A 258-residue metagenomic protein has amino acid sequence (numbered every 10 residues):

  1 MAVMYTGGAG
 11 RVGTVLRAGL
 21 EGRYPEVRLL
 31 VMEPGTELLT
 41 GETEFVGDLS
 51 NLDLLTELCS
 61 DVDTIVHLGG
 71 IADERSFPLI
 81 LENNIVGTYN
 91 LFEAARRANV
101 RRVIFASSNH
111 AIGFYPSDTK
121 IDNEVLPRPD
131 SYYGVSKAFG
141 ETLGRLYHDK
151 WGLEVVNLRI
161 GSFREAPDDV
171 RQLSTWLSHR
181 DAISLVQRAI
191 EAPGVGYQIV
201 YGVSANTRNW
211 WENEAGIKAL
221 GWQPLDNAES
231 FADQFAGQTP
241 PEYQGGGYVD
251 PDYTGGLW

Functional and structural regions predicted by a protein language model:
M1-Y24: N-terminal Rossmann NAD(P)H-binding glycine-rich loop of SDR-like oxidoreductase domains
T36, T43-N83: NAD(P)H-binding glycine-rich loop region in Rossmannoid oxidoreductase-like domains and their noncatalytic homologs
S50, L79-N90, A98, N109 (+3 more regions): Glycine-rich NAD(P)-binding loop of the Rossmann-fold in SDR/ketoreductase-type enzymes
E82, P116-V155: Catalytic helix-loop patch of NAD(P)-dependent Rossmann-fold dehydrogenases
N90-R128: Conserved Rossmann-fold NAD(P)-dependent oxidoreductase catalytic core, especially the SDR/UDP-sugar
R128, L153-L173: Flexible, glycine-rich beta-alpha linker
R159-A166, W176-Q198, A205: Alpha-helical substrate-binding/gating segment
Q198-I199, A205-Q223, Q238-W258: Conserved C-terminal active-site "lid" loop/helix of NAD(P)H-dependent oxidoreductases that clamps the redox cofactor
